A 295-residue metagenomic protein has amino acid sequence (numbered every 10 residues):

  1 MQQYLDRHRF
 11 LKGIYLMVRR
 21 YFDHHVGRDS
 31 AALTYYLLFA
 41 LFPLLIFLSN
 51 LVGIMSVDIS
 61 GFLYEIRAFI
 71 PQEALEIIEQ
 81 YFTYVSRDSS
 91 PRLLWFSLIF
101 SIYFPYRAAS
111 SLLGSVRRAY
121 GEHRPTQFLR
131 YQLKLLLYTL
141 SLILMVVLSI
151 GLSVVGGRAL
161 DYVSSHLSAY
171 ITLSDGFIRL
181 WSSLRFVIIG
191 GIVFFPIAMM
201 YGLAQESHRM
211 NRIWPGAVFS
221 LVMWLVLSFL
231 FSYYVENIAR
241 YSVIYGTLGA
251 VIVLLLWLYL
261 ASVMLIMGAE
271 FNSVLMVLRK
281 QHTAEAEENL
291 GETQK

Functional and structural regions predicted by a protein language model:
M1-K295: Membrane-embedded alpha-helices and immediately adjacent juxtamembrane helical segments in alpha-helical membrane
